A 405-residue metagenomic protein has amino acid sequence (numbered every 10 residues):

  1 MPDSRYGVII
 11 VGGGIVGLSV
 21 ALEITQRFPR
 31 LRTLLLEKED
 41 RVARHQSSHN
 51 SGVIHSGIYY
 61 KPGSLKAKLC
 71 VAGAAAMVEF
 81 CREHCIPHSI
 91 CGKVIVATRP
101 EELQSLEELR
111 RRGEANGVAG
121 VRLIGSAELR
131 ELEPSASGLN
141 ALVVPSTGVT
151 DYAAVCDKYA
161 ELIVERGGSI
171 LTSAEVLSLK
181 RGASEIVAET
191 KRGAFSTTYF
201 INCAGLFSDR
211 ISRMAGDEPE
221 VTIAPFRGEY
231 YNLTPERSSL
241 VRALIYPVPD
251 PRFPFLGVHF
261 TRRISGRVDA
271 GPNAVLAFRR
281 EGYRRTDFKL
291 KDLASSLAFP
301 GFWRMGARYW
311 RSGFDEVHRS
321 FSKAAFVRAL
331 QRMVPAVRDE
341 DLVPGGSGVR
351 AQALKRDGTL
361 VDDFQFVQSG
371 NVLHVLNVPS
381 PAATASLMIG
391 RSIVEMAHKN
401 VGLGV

Functional and structural regions predicted by a protein language model:
P2-V16, L34: Beta1/beta-strand and adjacent pyrophosphate-binding region of the FAD-binding site in flavoprotein oxidoreductases
S19, L179-F288: Flavin-dependent oxidoreductases
A21, T25, L162: Gly/Ala-rich phosphate-binding loop of Rossmann-like dinucleotide-binding domains, activating on the conserved
T25-H49: Glycine-rich FAD pyrophosphate-binding loop
G52-E128, L132, G138, G257-V258 (+3 more regions): Dinucleotide-binding Rossmann-like beta1-alpha1 core, especially the glycine-rich loop that anchors the ADP
K61-A72, V96-S105, L142-L162, L171 (+3 more regions): Short beta-strand to alpha-helix junction loop
L142-Y199, C203, F207-R210, A385-H398: Helical element adjacent to the flavin cofactor pocket in flavoenzyme catalytic cores
R285, L297-V405: C-terminal catalytic lobe of FAD-dependent flavoproteins
